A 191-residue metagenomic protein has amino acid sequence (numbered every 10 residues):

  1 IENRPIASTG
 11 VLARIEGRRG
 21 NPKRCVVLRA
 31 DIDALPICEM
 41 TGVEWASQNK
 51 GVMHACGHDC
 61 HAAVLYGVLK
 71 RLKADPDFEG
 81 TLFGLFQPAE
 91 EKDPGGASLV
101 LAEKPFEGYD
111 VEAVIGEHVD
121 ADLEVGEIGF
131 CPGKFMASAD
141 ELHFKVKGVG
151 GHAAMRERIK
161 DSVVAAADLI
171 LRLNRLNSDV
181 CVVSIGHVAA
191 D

Functional and structural regions predicted by a protein language model:
I1-H54, A63-Y66, K70-F78: Acidic/His- and Gly-rich active-site-bordering loop/insert found across diverse amide/peptide-bond hydrolases
G10-V11, L35-I37, G42-M53, D59-C60 (+2 more regions): Histidine/acidic-residue-rich, glycine-tolerant segments that coordinate divalent metal ions
